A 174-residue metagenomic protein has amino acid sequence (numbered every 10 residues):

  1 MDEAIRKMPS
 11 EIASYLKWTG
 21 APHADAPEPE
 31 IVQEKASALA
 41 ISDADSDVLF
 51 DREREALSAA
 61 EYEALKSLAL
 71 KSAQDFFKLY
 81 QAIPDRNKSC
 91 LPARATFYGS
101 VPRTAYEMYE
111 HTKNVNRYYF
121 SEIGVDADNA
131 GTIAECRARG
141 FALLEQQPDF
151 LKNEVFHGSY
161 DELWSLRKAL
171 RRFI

Functional and structural regions predicted by a protein language model:
M1-I174: Aromatic-glycine hotspot motif
